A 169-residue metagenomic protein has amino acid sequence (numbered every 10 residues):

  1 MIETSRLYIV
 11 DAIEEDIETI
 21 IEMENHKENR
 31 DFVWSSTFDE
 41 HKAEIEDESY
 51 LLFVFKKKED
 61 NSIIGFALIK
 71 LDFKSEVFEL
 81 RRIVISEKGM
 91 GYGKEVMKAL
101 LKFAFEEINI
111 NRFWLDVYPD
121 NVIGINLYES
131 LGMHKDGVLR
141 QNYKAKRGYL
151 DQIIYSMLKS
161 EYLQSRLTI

Functional and structural regions predicted by a protein language model:
M1-E15, I153, M157-I169: Conserved N-terminal entry element of GNAT/NAT acetyltransferase domains
D11-E15, I21-K88, F103, E107-I108 (+1 more regions): Acetyl-CoA-dependent GNAT
I85, M90-A104, N126-S130: Conserved acetyl-CoA-binding loop-helix of GNAT-fold acetyltransferases
E107-D116: Conserved GNAT acetyl-CoA-binding A-motif
L115-I125, N142-K146: Conserved beta-strand-loop-alpha-helix junction that forms the acyl-donor binding cleft
Y128, M133, Y155: Conserved active-site tyrosine of GNAT-family acetyltransferases
